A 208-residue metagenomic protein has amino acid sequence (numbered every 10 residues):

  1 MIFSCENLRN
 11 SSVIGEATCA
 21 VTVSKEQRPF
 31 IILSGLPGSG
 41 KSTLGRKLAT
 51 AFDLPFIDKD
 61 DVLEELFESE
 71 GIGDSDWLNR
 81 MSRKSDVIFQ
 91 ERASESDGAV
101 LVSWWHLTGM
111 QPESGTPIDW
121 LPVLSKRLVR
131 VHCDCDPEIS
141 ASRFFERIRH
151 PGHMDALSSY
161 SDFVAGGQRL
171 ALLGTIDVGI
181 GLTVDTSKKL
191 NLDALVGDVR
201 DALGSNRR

Functional and structural regions predicted by a protein language model:
M1-R28: Extreme N-terminal, non-catalytic leader segments that precede Walker-type/kinase nucleotide-binding cores
L33: Hydrophobic anchor at the beta1->P-loop junction of P-loop NTPases
G38: Walker A (P-loop) phosphate-binding loop of P-loop NTPases
K41: Conserved lysine of the Walker
R46-S94: Conserved substrate/cofactor phosphate-moiety recognition/catalytic segment in nucleotide-dependent phosphotransferases
R80-S125: Glycine-rich phosphate-binding loop used to anchor ATP phosphates in small-molecule kinases, encompassing both
V123-F145: Conserved phosphate-donor/acceptor-positioning beta-strand/loop module used by diverse small-molecule
R149-L195: Small-molecule kinase domains that catalyze NTP-dependent phosphoryl transfer to phosphate-bearing small molecules
